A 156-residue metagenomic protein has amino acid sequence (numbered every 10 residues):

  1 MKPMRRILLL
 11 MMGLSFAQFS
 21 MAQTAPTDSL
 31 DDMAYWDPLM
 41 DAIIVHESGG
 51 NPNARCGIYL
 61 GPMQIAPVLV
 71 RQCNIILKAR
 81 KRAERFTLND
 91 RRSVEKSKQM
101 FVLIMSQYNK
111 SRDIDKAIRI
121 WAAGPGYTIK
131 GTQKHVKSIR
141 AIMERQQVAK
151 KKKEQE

Functional and structural regions predicted by a protein language model:
M1-L8: Bacterial N-terminal signal peptides that target proteins for export
T24-E156: Catalytic glycan-binding domains that act on GlcNAc-containing polysaccharides
